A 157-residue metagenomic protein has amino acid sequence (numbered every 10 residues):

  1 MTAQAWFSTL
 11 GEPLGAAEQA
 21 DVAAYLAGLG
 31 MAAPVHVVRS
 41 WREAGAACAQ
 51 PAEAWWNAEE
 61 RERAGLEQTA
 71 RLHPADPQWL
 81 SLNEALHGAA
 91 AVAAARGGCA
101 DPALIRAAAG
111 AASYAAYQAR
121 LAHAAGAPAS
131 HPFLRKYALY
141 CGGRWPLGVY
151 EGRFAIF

Functional and structural regions predicted by a protein language model:
M1-F157: Short, glycine-biased loop/turn motifs at secondary-structure junctions and in low-complexity Ser/Thr/Pro-rich termini
